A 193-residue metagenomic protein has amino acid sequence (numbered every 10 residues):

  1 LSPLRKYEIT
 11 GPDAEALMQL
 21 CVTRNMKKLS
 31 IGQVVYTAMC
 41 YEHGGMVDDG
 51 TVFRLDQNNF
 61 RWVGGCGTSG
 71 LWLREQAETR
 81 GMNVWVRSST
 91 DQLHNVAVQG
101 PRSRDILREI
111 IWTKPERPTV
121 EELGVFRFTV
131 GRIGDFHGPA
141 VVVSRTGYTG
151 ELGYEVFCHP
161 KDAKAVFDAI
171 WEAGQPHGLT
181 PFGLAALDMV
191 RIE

Functional and structural regions predicted by a protein language model:
L1-E193: Basic, glycine/lysine-rich polyanion-binding surfaces/domains
